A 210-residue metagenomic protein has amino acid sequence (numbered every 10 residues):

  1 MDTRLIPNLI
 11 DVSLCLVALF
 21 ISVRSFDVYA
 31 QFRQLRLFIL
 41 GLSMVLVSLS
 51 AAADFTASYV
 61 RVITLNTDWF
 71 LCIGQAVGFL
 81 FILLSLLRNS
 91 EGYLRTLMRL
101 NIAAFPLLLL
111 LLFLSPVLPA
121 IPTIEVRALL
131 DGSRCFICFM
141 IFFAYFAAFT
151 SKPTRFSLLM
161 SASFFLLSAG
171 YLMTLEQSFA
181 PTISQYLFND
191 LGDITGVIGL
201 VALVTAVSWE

Functional and structural regions predicted by a protein language model:
M1-L19, W69, I124-C135: Hydrophobic transmembrane alpha-helical segments in integral membrane proteins
S13-R24, R36-V60, L71-G78, M160-F179 (+1 more regions): Hydrophobic alpha-helical transmembrane segments of multi-pass membrane proteins
C15, G74-F81, A128-F142, V197: Generic alpha-helical transmembrane segments
F20-A30, D54-L65, W69-A103, F142 (+2 more regions): Internal transmembrane alpha-helix with an interfacial aromatic "cap," most often the third helix
Q31-M44, L94-A104, K152-S163: Membrane-interfacial loop-to-transmembrane alpha-helix junctions, especially the N-terminal start
V62-C72, P122-S133, I183-G192: Non-cytosolic membrane-interface motifs at loop->transmembrane helix junctions
A104-R127: Membrane-helix boundary elements
M140-E210: C-terminal transmembrane-bundle signature of multipass membrane proteins, characterized by strong activation on
